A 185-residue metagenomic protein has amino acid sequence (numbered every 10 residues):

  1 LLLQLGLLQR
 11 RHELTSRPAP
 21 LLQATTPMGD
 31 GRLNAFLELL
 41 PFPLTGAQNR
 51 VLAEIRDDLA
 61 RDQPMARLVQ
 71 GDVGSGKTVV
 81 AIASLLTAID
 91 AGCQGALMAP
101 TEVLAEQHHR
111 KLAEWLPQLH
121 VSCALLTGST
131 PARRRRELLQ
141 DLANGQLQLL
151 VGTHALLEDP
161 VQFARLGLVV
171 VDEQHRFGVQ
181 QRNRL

Functional and structural regions predicted by a protein language model:
L1-S75, V79-A96: Pre-Walker A segment
Q48, V73, T101, V151 (+1 more regions): Conserved hydrophobic/aromatic pocket- or pore-lining residues that grip, position, or stack substrates in active sites
D62-P64, S75, D90-C93, L119-H120 (+2 more regions): Short loop/turn elements that form and flank the Walker-type P-loop nucleotide-binding site in RecA-like NTPase cores
V69, A96, V151, V169-V171: Walker B beta-strand of ABC/ABC-like P-loop ATPase nucleotide-binding domains, specifically the conserved hydrophobic
E102-A105, S129-R133, A155-E158, Q174-F177: Conserved nucleotide-binding/hydrolysis micro-motifs of P-loop NTPases
L104-A143: Conserved helix-turn-beta segment of the N-terminal RecA-like "Helicase ATP-binding" lobe in SF1/SF2 helicases
S129-L150, L157-L166: Conserved motor-coupling elements within RecA-like helicase/translocase cores
D141, A155-L185: SF2 helicase catalytic motif II
